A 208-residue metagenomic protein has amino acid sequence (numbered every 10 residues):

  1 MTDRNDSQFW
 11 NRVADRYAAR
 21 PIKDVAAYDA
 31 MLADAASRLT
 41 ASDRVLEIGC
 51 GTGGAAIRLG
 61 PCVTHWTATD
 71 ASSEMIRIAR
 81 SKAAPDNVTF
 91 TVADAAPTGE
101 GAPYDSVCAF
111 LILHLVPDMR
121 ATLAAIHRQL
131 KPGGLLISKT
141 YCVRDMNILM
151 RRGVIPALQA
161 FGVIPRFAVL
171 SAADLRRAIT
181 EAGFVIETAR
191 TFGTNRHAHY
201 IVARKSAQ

Functional and structural regions predicted by a protein language model:
M1-T40, R144, V154, L158-G162 (+2 more regions): Conserved class I S-adenosyl-L-methionine
D24, K139-A182, E187-T191: C-terminal alpha-helical "lid/dimerization" subdomain adjacent to the S-adenosyl-L-methionine
D43, G134: Glycine-centered, small-residue-biased loops immediately flanking beta-strands in adenine/cofactor-binding cores
L46-P97: Class I SAM-dependent methyltransferase SAM/SAH-binding core
A96-V107: A short acidic, Gly/Pro-enriched loop at the edge of an enzyme's catalytic core that lines a small-molecule cofactor
S106-M119: A short SAM/SAH-binding and catalytic strip from SAM-dependent methyltransferases
R120-P132: A short glycine-rich, Lys/Arg-flanked "PGG" loop and its adjoining helix->strand segment in the class I
A182-Q208: Core SAM-dependent methyltransferase catalytic element
